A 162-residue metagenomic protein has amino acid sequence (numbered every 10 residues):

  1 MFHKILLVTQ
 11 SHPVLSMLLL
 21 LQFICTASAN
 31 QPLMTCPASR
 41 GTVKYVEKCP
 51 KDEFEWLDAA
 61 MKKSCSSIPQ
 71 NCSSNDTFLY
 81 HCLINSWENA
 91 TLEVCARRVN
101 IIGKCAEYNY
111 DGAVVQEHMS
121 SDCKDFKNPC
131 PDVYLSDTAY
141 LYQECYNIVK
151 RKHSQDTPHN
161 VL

Functional and structural regions predicted by a protein language model:
F2-R98: N-terminal "mature ectodomain cap" immediately after the signal peptide in secreted/cell-surface glycoproteins
T42-V46, E53, K62, D76-L162: Extracellular/luminal segments of secreted precursors and ectodomains of membrane proteins
